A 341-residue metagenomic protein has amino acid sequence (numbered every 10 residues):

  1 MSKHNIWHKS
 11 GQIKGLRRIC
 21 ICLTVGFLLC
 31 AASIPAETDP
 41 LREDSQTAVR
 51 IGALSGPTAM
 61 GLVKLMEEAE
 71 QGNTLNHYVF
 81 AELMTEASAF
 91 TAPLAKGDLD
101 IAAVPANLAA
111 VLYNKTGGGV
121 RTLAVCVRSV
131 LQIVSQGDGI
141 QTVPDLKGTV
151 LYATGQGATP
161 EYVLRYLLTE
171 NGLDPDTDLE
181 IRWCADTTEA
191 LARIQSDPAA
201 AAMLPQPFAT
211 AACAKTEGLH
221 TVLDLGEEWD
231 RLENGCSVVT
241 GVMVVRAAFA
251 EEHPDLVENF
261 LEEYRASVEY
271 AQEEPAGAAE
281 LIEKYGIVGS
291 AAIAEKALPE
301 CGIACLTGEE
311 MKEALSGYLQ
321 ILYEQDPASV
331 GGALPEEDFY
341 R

Functional and structural regions predicted by a protein language model:
M1-R50, A109, Y264: Gram-positive cell-envelope targeting signals
D39-L173, I181-C184, A200, Q206 (+1 more regions): Short, glycine-/small- and polar/acidic-enriched structural segments that line small-molecule recognition paths
K64-M66, L131-T142, S237-L256, T307: A bilobed periplasmic-binding-protein/Venus flytrap-type ligand-binding module shared by bacterial periplasmic
A69-H77, E227-C236, I303-K312: Short, solvent-exposed loop/beta-turn-alpha elements that line the ligand-binding surface or hinge of extracytoplasmic
N107-L108, T116, E189-L281: Pocket-lining segment of extracytoplasmic ligand-binding domains
P175-L179, G286-L298, S329-E336: Short, surface-exposed acidic
A250-Q325: Secondary-structure end/capping motifs
S316-R341: Conserved C-terminal helix/tail region of periplasmic/extracytoplasmic solute-binding proteins
